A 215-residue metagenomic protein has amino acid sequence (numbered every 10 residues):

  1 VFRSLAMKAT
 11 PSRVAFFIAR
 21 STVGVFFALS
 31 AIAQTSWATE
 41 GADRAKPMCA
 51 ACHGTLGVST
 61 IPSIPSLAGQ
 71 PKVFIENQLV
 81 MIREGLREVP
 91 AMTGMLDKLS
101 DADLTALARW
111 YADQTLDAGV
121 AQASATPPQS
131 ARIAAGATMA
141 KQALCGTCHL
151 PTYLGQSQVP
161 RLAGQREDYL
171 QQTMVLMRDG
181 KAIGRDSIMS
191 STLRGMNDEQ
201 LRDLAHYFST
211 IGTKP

Functional and structural regions predicted by a protein language model:
V1-A38, T55, K72-I133, T173-I183 (+2 more regions): Post-cleavage N-terminal segment of exported redox proteins
A6-M7, Q142, H149-T152, T213-K214: Generic preference for hydrophobic/aromatic residues in regular secondary structure cores
S36-L56, G119, A123-P151, R166: Sequence/structural segment immediately N-terminal to covalent heme-attachment motifs in c-type and related
A42, G57-R87, T93-L99, A137 (+3 more regions): Gly/Gly-Pro-rich "capping" loops immediately C-terminal to redox-active cysteine motifs in periplasmic/lumenal
